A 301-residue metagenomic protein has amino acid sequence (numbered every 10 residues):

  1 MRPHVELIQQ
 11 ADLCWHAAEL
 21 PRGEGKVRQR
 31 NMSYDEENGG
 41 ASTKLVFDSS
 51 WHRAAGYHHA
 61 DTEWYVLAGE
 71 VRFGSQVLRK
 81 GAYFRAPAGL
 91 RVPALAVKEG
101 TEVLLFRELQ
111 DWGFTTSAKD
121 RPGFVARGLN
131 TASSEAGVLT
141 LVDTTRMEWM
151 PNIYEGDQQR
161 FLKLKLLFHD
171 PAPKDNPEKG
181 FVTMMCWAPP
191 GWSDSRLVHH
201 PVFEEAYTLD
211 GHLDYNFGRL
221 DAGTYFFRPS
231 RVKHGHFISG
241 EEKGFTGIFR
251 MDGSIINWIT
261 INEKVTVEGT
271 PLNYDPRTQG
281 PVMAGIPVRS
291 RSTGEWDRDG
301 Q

Functional and structural regions predicted by a protein language model:
M1-G39, F114-E178, N273-Q301: A short, N-terminal "cap"/entry segment at the start of jelly-roll beta-barrel domains of the cupin/DSBH fold
Q9, P21-R22, Q76, K98-G100 (+5 more regions): Polar/charged low-complexity regions in secreted precursors and cytosolic/nuclear IDRs
G23-H58, R72, Q76-K80, A88-R91 (+5 more regions): Conserved short histidine dyad/triad with adjacent acidic residue
V27, V77-L78, A88-S117, V202 (+2 more regions): Ligand-binding loop in jelly-roll beta-barrel domains
D61, F203: Alpha/beta-hydrolase fold active-site loops
W64, A206: Structured binding elements
L67-A68, L209: A cytosolic small-molecule/anion-sensing beta-strand core signal
